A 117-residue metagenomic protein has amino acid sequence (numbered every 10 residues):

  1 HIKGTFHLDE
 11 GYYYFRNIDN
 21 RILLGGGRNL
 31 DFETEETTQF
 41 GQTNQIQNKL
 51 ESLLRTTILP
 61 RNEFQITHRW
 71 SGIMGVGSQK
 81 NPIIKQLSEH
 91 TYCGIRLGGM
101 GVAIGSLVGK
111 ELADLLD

Functional and structural regions predicted by a protein language model:
H1-I22: Flavin-dependent oxidoreductases
H1-K3, K49-S52: Central beta-strand plus flanking loop segment that forms part of the substrate or channel wall within the catalytic
Y14, D31-E33, V76, G101-V102: Flexible loop/turn segments at secondary-structure boundaries
N17-D19, G25-G26, Q86, I95-R96: Pocket-edge structural micro-motifs
G27-T37: Amphipathic alpha-helix from the class-I
T37-G41, G98: Short glycine-enriched, charge-decorated loop/helix-capping segments at active-site entrances that position
F40-L50: Gly/Ser/Thr-rich active-site loops/lids in small-molecule metabolic enzymes that frequently grip phosphoryl groups
S52, T56-D117: C-terminal catalytic lobe of FAD-dependent flavoproteins
